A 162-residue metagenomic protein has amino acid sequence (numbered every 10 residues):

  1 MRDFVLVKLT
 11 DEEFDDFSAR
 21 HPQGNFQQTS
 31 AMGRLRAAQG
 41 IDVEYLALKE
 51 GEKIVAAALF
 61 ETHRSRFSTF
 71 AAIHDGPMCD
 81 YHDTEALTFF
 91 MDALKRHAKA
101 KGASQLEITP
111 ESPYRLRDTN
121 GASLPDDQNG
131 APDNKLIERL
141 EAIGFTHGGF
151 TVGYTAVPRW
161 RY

Functional and structural regions predicted by a protein language model:
M1-A31: Short amphipathic alpha-helix that is part of the acyltransferase structural core
M1-E12, V55-A56, P132-Y162: Acyltransferase donor/substrate-recognition loop-hinge adjacent to the catalytic core
D15, G33, K95, I137: Short glycine-/small-residue-rich flexible loop motifs, especially phosphate/cofactor-binding loops
S18-H21, L94-A98, L140: Hydrophobic, Leu/Ile/Phe/Ala-enriched alpha-helical segments that form helix-helix packing faces
Q23, I41, A103, A142-T146: Short aromatic/hydrophobic-glycine micro-motifs
Q27, A86-F90, P132: Soluble or luminal CAZymes and related metallo-dependent hydrolases
R34-P125, V152: Conserved donor-binding loop and adjoining core beta-sheet/short helix segment in diverse acyl/aminoacyl transferases
A122-L136: A charged helix-plus-loop insertion that forms the helical arch/lid used to bind and gate nucleic-acid substrates
